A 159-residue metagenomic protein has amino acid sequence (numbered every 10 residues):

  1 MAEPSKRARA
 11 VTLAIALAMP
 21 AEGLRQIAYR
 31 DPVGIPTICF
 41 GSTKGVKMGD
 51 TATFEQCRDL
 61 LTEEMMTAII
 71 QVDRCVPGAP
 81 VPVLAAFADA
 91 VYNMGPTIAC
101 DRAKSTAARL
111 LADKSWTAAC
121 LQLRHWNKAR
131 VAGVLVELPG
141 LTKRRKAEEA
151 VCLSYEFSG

Functional and structural regions predicted by a protein language model:
M1-V33, S42-V46, T51-E63, I69 (+1 more regions): Long, amphipathic alpha-helical surface segments
V33-I35, P82: Extracytoplasmic
I35-F40, A88-V91: Small-residue-enriched, tightly packed secondary-structure blocks
T67-S105: Active-site nucleophile-His-acid catalytic modules used for acyl/amide transfer and hydrolysis across diverse enzymes
